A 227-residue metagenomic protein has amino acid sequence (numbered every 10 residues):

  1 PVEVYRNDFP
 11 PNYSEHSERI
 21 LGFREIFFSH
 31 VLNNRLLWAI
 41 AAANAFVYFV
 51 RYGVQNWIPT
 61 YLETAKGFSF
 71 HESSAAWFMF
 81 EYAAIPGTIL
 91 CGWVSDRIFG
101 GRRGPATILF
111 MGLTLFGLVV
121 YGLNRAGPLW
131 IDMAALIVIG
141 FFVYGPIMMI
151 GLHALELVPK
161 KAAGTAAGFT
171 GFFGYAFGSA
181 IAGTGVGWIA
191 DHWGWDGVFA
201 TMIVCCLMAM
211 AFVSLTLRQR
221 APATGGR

Functional and structural regions predicted by a protein language model:
P1-I40, A65: Juxtamembrane intracellular "pre-TM" segments in multi-pass secondary transporters
H30-I89, I147, G151, S179-V186: Extracytoplasmic gate region of multi-pass secondary transporters
T88-G101, A190-D191: Helix-to-loop junctions at the C-terminal end of transmembrane segments in multipass secondary transporters
R97-M111: Cytoplasmic membrane-interface "Motif A"-like loop-to-helix N-cap segments of 12-TM Major Facilitator Superfamily
G112-A126: C-terminal ends and interior cores of transmembrane alpha-helices in multi-pass membrane transporters/permeases
Y121-R125, W195, A200-R227: Multi-pass alpha-helical transporter architecture, strongest for 12-TM Major Facilitator/SLC carriers used
Y144-P159: Intracellular juxtamembrane helix-capping segments at the cytosolic ends of symmetry-related transmembrane helices
K160-W193: A late C-terminal transmembrane helix in Major Facilitator Superfamily
